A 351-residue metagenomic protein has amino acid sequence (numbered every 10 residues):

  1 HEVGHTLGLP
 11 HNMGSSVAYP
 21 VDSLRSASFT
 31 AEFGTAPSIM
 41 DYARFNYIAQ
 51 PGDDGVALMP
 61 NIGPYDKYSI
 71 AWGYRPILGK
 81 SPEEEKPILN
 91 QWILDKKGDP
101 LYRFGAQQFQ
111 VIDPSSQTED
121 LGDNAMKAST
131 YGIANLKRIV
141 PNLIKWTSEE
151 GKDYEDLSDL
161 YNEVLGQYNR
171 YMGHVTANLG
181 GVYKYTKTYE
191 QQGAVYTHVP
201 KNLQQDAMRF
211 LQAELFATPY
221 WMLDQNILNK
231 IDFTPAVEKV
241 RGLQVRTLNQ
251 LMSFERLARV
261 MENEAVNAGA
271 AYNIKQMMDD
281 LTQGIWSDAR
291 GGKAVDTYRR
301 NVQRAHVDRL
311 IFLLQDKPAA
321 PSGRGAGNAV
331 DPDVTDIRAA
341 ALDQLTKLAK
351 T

Functional and structural regions predicted by a protein language model:
H1-N12: Active-site recognition of the HExxH zinc-binding catalytic motif
S15-T351: Conserved catalytic/binding loops enriched for acidic/polar residues
